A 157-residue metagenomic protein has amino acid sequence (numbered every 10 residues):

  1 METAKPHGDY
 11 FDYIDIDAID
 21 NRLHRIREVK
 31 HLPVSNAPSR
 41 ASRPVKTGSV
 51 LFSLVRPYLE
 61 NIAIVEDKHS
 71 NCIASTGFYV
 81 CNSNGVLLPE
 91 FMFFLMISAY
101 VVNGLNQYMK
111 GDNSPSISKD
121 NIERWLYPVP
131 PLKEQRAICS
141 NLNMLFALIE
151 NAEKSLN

Functional and structural regions predicted by a protein language model:
M1-A4, I14-T47: Sequence-specific dsDNA recognition surfaces
H7-Y10, M92: Acidic/histidine metal-binding catalytic segments
R40-T47, L51-I97, G111, S116: A short beta-sheet element
E60, E90, F94, N103 (+2 more regions): Feature representing long, continuous alpha-helical segments
N61-I64, Q107, G111, M144 (+2 more regions): Conserved helix-loop functional segments at active or binding sites
Y79-N84, E123-V129: Short, well-ordered beta-strand elements within core beta-sheets of diverse protein domains
L95-Y127: Specificity-determining recognition surfaces
R124-N157: Amphipathic alpha-helical coiled-coil/heptad-repeat segments
